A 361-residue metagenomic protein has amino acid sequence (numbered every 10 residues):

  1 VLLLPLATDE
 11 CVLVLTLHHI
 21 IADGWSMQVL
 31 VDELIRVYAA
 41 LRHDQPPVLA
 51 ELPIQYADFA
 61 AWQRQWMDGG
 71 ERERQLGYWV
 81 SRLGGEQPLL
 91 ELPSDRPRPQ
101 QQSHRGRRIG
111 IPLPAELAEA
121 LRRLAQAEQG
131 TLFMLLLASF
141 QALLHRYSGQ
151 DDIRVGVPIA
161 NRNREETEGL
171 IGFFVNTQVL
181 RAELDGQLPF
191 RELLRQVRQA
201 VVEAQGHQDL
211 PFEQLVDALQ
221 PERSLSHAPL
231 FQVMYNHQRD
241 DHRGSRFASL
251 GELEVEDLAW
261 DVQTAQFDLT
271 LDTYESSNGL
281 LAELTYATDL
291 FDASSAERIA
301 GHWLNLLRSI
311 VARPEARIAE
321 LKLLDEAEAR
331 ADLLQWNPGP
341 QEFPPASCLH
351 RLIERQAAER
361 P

Functional and structural regions predicted by a protein language model:
V1-L6, T16-I20, I35-A40, Y56-D68 (+7 more regions): Adenylate-forming
D9-E10: Acidic loop->beta-strand submotif enriched in PP2C/PPM serine/threonine phosphatases
D23: A Lys-centered signature of the CheY-like receiver
S26: Receiver (REC) domain switch/active-site region of two-component response regulators
L30: Glycine-rich loop/hinge motif
D44: Conserved phosphoryl-transfer catalytic core
